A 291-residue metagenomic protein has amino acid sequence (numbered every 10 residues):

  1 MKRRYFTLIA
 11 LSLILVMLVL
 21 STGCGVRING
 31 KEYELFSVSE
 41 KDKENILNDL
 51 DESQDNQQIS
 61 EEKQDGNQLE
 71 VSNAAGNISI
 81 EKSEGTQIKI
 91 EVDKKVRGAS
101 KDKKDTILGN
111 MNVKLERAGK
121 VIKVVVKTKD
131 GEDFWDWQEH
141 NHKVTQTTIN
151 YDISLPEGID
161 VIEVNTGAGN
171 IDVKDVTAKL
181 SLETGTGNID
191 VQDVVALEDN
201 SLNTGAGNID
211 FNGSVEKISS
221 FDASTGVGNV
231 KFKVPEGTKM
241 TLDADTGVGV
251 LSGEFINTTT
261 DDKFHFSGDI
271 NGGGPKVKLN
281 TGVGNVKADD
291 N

Functional and structural regions predicted by a protein language model:
R3-S12, V16-Q87, K95-I107, W135-L155 (+1 more regions): Short acidic/polar N-terminal linker immediately downstream of export determinants
D49-L50, V71, V164, L202 (+1 more regions): Hydrophobic beta-strand positions
N56-Q64, Q68, S79-E81, T106-E183 (+4 more regions): Right-handed parallel beta-helix
N73-A75, K94-V96, D130, A168 (+5 more regions): Beta-strand elements of well-folded, non-transmembrane domains
S83-G85, A118, G158, A196 (+2 more regions): Short strand-connecting beta-turns/loops that link adjacent beta-strands
Q87-D93, K239-L242: A compact, surface-exposed functional segment
D193-V194, D199-T204, N208-N291: Short, surface-exposed interaction patches in beta-rich subdomains that mediate adhesion/assembly near membranes
